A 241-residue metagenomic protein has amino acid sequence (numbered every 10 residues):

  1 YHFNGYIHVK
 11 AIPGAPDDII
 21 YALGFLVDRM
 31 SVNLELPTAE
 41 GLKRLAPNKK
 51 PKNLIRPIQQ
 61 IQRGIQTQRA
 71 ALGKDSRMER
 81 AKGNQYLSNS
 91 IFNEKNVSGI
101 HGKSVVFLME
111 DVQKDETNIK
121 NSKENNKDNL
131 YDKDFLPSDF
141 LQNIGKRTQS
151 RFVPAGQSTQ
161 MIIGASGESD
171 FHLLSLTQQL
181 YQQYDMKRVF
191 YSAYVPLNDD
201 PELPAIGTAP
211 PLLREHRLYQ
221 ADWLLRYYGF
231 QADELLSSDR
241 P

Functional and structural regions predicted by a protein language model:
Y1-Y228: Conserved AdoMet/S-adenosylmethionine-binding subsite of the radical SAM
G229-E234: C-terminal amphipathic alpha-helical segment
L236-P241: Conserved alpha/beta core segments of nucleic-acid transaction machinery
